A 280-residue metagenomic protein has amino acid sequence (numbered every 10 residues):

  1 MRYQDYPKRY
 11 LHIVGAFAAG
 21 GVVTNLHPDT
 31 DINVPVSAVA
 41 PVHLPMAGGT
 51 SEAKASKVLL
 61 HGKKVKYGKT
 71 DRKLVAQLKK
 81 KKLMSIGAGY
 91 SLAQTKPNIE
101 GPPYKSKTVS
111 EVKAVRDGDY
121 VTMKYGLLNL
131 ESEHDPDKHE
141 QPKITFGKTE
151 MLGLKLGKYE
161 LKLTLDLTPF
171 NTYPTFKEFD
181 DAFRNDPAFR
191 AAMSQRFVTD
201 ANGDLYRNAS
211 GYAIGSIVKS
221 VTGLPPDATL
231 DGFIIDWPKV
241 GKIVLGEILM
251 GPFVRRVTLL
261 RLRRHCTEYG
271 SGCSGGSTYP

Functional and structural regions predicted by a protein language model:
M1-P280: Extended, solvent-exposed, non-transmembrane regions
